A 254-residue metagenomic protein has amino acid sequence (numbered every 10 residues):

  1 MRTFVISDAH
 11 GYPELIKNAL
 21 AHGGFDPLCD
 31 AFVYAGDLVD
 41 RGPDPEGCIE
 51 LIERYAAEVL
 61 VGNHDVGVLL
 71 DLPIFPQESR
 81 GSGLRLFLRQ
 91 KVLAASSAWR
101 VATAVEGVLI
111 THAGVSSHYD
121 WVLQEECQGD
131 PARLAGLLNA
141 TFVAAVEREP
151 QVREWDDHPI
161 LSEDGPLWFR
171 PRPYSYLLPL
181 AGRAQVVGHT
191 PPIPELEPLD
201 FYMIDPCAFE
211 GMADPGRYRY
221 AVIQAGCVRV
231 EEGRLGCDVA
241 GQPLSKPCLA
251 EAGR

Functional and structural regions predicted by a protein language model:
M1-F4, T103-I110, P198-L199: Beta-strand-turn-beta hairpins that frame and shape the catalytic cleft of phosphate-ester-processing enzymes
R2, I6, G11-F87, K91: Core catalytic region of metal-dependent phosphoesterases/phosphodiesterases, especially metallo-beta-lactamase-like
V5, V59, V108-S117, Q185-V187 (+1 more regions): Short hydrophobic-aromatic micro-motifs
H10-E14, D40-P43, H64-L70, S116-H118 (+3 more regions): Active-site environment of divalent metal-dependent phosphoester hydrolases
L60-V61, D65-R133: Flexible, acidic/histidine-containing loops and adjacent segments that form or flank the divalent-metal
V108-L177: Active-site-proximal loop/helix segment associated with metal-binding centers of metalloenzymes
R172-E231: Conserved beta-sheet core of the metallophosphoesterase superfamily
E231-Q242: Short, solvent-exposed aromatic-acidic interface loops
